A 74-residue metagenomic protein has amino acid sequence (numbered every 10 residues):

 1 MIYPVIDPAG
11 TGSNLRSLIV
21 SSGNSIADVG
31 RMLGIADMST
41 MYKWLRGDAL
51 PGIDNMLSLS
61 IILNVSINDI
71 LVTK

Functional and structural regions predicted by a protein language model:
M1-N24: A short, Lys/Arg-rich alpha-helix, primarily the initiator
R16, A27, L57: Residues within the helices of the helix-turn-helix
I19, G30-R31, S60: The alpha-helix within a helix-turn-helix
G23-K43: Short alpha-helical DNA-recognition segment
W44-L45, K74: DNA major-groove recognition helix of helix-turn-helix
G47-S58: Short, basic-rich loop-to-helix N-cap that marks the start of a DNA-contacting helix
N64-K74: Short C-terminal boundary/hinge segments that cap the last helix of small helical domains
